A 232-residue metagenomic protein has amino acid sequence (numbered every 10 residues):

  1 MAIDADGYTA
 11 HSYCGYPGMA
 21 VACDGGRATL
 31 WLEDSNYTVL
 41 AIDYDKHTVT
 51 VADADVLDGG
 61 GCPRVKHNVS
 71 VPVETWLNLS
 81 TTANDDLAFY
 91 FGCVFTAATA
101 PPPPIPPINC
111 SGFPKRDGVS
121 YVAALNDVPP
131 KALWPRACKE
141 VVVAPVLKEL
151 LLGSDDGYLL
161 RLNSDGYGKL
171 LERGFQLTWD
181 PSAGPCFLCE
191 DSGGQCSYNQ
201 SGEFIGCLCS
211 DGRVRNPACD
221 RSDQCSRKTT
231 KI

Functional and structural regions predicted by a protein language model:
M1-K231: Extracellular/lumenal glycoprotein segments
